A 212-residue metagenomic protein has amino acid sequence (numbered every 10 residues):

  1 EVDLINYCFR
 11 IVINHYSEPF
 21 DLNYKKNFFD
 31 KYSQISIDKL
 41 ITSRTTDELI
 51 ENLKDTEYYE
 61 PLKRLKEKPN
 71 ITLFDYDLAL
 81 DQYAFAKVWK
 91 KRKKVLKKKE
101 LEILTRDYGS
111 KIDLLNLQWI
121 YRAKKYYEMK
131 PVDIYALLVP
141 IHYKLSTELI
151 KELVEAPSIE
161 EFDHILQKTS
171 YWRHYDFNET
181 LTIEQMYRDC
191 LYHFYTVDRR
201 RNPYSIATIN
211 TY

Functional and structural regions predicted by a protein language model:
E1-Y212: Extended alpha-helical surfaces
